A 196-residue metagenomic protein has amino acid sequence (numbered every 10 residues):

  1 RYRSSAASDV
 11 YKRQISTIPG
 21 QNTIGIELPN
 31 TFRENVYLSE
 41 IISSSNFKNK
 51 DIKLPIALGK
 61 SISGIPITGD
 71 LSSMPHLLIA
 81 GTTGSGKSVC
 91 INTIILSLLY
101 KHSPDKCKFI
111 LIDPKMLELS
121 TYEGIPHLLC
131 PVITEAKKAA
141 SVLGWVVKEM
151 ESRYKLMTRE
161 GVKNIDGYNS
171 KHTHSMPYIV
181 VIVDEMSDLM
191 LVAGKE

Functional and structural regions predicted by a protein language model:
R1-Y11: Single conserved hydrophobic/aromatic residue that forms the stacking wall/gate of nucleotide- or nucleobase-binding
I18-E27, S45-V162, M176-E196: P-loop NTPase catalytic phosphate-binding loop
T31-L38: Short, charged/polar, Gly/Pro-enriched secondary-structure boundary elements
L38-S44: Extended Gly/Ser/Thr-rich low-complexity repeat segments, especially those forming or decorating extracellular
D166-H174: Conserved alpha-helical scaffold flanking the Walker A/P-loop in AAA+ ATPase domains
